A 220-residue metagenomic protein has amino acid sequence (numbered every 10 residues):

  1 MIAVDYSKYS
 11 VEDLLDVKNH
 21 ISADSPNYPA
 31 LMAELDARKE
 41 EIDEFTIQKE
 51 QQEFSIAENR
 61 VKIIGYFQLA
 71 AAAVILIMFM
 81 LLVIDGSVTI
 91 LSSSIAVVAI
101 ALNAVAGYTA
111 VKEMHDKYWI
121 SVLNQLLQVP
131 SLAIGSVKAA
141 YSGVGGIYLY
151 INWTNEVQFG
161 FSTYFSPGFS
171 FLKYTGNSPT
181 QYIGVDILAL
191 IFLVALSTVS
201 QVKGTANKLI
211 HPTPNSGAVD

Functional and structural regions predicted by a protein language model:
I2-V4, L15, N19-D220: Topology signature of small-to-medium multi-pass alpha-helical membrane proteins
K8-V11: Amphipathic alpha-helical scaffolding segments comprising HEAT/armadillo-like alpha-solenoid repeats
